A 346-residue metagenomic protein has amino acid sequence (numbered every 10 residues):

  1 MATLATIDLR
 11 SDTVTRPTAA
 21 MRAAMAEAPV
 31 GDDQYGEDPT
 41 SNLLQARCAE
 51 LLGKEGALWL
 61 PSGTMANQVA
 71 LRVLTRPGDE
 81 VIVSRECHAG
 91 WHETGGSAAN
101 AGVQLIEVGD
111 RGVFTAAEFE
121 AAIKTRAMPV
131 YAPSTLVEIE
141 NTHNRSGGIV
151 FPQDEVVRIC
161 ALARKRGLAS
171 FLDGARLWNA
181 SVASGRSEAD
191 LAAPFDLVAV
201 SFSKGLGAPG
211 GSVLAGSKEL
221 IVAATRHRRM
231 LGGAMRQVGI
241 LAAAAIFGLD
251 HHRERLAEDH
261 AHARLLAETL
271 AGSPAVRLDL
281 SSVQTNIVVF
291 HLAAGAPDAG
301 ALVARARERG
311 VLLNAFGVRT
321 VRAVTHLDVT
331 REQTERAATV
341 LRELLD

Functional and structural regions predicted by a protein language model:
A2-R309, L313-V329, Q333-L345: Conserved PLP-enzyme active-site core in the AAT-like
